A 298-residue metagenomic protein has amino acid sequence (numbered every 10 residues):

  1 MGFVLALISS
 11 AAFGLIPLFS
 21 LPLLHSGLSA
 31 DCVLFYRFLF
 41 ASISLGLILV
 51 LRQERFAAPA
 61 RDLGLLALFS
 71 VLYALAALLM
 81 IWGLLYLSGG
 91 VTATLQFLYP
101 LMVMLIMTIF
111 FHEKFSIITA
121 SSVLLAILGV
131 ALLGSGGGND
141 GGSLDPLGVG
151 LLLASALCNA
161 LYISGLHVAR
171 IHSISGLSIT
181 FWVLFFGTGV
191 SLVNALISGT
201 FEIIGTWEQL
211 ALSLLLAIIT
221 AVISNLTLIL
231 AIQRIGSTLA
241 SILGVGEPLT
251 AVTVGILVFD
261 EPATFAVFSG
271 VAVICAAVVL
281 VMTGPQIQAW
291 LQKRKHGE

Functional and structural regions predicted by a protein language model:
M1-F3, G27-F35, A58-G64, S135-C158 (+2 more regions): Juxtamembrane helix-entry segments on the extracytoplasmic side of multipass membrane proteins
M1-Y36, V71, L79, G141-V168 (+2 more regions): Glycine-/small-residue-enriched transmembrane alpha-helix faces in small-molecule transporters and effluxers
V4, S10-A11, Y36, T92-L98 (+2 more regions): Helix-helix packing/entry segments at the starts of transmembrane helices
A6-L7, R61-L68, F115-I127, S173-V183: Cytoplasmic-side transmembrane-helix entry/capping segments in multi-pass membrane proteins
A12, P17, L49-Q96, L132 (+1 more regions): Specific transmembrane alpha-helical segments of multi-pass solute transporters/efflux pumps, especially DMT/EamA
H25-L75, M102, C158-G165, T180-G199 (+2 more regions): Transmembrane alpha-helices of multi-pass small-molecule transport proteins
C32-I43, Y73, M80-K114, T119 (+1 more regions): Specific alpha-helical transmembrane segments that line the substrate/conduction pathway and gating interfaces
L45, I106, F115-G137, S191 (+3 more regions): Hydrophobic transmembrane alpha-helices of multi-pass small-molecule transport proteins
